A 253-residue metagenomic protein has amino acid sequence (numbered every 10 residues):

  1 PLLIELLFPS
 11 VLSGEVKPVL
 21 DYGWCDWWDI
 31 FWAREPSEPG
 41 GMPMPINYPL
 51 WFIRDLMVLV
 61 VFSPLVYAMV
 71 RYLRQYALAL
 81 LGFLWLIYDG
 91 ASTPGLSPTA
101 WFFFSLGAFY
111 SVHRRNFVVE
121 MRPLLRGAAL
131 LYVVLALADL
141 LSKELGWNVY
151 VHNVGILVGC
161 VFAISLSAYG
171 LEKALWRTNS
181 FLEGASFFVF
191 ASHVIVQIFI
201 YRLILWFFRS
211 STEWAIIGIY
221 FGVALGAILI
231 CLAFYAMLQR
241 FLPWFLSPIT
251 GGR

Functional and structural regions predicted by a protein language model:
P1-M57: Membrane-interface helix-loop-helix regions
L2, L80-D89, R126-L141, C160-L166 (+1 more regions): Hydrophobic core of alpha-helical transmembrane segments in multi-pass integral membrane proteins
L3, L171-S180, V196-R253: C-terminal "closing" transmembrane helix and its immediate cytosolic amphipathic cap in multi-pass membrane proteins
G40-D55, Y88-S105, V119, A138-F162: Interfacial loop-to-helix transition and helix-capping segments at the boundaries of transmembrane helices
V58, F62, T99-L106, L130 (+10 more regions): Hydrophobic faces of alpha-helical transmembrane segments in multi-pass integral membrane proteins
V60-G82, S92, F109-G127: Solvent-exposed interhelical
P64-Y72, L106-V118, L140-L141, A163-A174 (+1 more regions): Structural signal for the C-terminal ends of transmembrane alpha-helices and the immediately following loop
R115-F181, S186, I195-I198, L203-I204 (+1 more regions): Alpha-helical transmembrane segments and terminal signal-anchor/GPI-anchor hydrophobic tails, characterized by long
